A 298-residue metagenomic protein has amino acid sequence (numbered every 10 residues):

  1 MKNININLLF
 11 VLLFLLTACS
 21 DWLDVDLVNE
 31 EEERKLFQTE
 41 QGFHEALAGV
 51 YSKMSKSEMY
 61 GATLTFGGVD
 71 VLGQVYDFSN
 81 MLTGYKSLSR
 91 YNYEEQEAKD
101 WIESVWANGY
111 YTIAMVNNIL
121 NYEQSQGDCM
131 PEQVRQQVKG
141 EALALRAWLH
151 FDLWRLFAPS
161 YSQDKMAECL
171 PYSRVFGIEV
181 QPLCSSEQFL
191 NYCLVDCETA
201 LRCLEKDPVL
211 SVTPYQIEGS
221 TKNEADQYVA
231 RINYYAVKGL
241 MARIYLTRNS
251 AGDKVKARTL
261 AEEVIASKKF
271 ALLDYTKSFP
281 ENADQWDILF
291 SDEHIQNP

Functional and structural regions predicted by a protein language model:
M1-N29: Bacterial Sec-dependent N-terminal signal peptides
C19-G68, A261, F279-P280: Membrane-proximal, proline-rich intrinsically disordered regions
Q41, L47, K56, E187-Q188 (+2 more regions): Extended ligand-binding clefts on enzyme/binding-domain cores
H44, T83-F157, E179-Q188, E198 (+1 more regions): Conserved, well-structured interaction surfaces
W154-Y161, P208, T247-A251: Short coil/turn linking the two alpha-helices of tandem helical-hairpin repeats
E168-I178, Y215-V229, S278-P298: Carbohydrate-binding/catalytic loop surfaces
